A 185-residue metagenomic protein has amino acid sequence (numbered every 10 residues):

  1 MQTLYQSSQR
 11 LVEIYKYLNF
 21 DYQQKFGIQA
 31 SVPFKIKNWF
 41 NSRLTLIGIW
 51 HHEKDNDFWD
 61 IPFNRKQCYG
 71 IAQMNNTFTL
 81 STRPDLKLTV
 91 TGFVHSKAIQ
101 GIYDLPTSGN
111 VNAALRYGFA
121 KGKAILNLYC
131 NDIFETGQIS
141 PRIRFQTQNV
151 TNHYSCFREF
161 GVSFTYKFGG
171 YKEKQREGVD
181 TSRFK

Functional and structural regions predicted by a protein language model:
M1-T45, I71: Outer membrane beta-barrel strand-and-loop segments of large Gram-negative receptors, especially TonB-dependent
Q2-T3, K54, G137-I139: A short, polar/proline- and glycine-enriched secondary-structure boundary/capping micro-motif
Q9-K16, D55-D60, H95-A98, R144-Q148: Extracytoplasmic loops and strand-loop junctions of Gram-negative outer membrane beta-barrel proteins
Y17-N19, S31, F63, I102 (+1 more regions): A general structural-boundary detector
V32, S42-F63: Long, well-ordered mid-to-C-terminal structural blocks that present hydrophobic/aromatic surfaces
F34-N38, W50, L80, V94: Beta-strand elements of well-folded, non-transmembrane domains
R65-K185: Conserved C-terminal beta-signal and adjacent last beta-strands/turns of outer-membrane beta-barrel proteins
